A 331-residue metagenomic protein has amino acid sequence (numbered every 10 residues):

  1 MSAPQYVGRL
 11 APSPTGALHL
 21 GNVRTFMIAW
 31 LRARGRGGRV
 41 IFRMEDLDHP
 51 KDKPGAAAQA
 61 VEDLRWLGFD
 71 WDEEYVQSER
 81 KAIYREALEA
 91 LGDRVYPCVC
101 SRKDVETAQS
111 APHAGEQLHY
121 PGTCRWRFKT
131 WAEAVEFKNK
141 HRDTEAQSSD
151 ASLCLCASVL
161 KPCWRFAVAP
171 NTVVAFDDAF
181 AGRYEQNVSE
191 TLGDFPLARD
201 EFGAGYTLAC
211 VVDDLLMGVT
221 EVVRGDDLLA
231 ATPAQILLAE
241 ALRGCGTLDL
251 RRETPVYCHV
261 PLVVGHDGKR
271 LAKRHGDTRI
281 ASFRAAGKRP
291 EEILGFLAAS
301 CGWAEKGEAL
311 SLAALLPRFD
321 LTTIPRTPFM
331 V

Functional and structural regions predicted by a protein language model:
M1-A3, E89, E133-K161, T247-T254 (+1 more regions): Intrinsic disorder/low-complexity segments
S2-E116, D226-R251: N-terminal Rossmann-like or analogous alpha/beta NTP/dinucleotide-binding catalytic cores that position adenine
D48-A58, G265-K269, P317-R326: Short, mixed-charge aromatic SLiMs
D70, C245-E253, R289, A304 (+1 more regions): Short coil/loop linkers at secondary-structure junctions
K103-N139, L160-A272, R279-R284: Active-site cores that bind ATP or allylic diphosphates and position pyrophosphate for catalysis
E106, P121, R127-F128, C163-R165 (+2 more regions): Polar, glycine-rich mid-to-C-terminal structural blocks that act as macromolecule-binding/assembly scaffolds
G265-E305: A hydrophobic, small-residue-rich beta->alpha segment in the mid-to-C-terminal subdomain of diverse proteins
